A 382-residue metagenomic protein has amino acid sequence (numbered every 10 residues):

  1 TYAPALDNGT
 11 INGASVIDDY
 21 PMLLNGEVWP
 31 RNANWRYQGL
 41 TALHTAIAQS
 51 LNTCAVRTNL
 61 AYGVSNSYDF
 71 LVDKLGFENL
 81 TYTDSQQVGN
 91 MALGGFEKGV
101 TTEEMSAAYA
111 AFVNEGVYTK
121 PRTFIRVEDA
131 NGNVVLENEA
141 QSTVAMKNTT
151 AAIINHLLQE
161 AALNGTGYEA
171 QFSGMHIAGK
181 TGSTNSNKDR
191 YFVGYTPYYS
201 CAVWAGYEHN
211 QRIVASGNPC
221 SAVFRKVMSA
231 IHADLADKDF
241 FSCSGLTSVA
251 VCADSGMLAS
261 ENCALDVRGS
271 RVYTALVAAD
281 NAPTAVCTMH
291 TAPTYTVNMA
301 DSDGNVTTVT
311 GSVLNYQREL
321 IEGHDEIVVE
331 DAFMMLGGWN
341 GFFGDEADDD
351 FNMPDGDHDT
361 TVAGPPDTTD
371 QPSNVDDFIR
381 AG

Functional and structural regions predicted by a protein language model:
T1, S67-Y68, V223, V227-M228: Generic structural signal for hydrophobic residues
T1-L40, L75, T119-N133: Short, glycine/proline-biased beta-turn/loop segments that scaffold the active-site neighborhood
D7, I11-N12, T45, K98-V286: A penicillin-recognizing enzyme superfamily signal
I11-V16, N25-E27, A42, A61 (+12 more regions): Extracytoplasmic/cell-surface-exposed regions of Actinobacterial cell-envelope-associated and secreted proteins
I17-M22, N34-N79, S85-N114, Q159-E160: Active-site-adjacent helix/loop patches that line small-molecule binding or acyl-intermediate pockets
D18, D69-L75, L136-V144, T181-S186 (+1 more regions): A short, terminal or domain-edge coil/loop segment
V249-I379: Low-complexity, Gly/Ser/Thr/Pro-rich intrinsically disordered linker/tail segments
